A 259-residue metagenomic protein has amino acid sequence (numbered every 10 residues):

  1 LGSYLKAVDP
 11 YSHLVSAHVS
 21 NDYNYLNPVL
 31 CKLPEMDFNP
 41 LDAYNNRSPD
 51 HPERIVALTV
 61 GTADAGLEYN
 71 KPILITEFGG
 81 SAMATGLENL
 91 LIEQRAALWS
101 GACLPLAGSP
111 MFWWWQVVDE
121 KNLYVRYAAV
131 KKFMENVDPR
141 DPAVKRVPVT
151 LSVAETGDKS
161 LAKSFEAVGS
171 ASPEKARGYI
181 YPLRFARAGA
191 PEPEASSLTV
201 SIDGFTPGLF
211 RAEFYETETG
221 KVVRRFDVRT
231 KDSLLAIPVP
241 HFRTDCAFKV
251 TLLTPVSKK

Functional and structural regions predicted by a protein language model:
L1-V125: Extracellular glycoside hydrolase catalytic/binding regions
I73-I75, S81-M83, I92-F226, P240-K259: Aromatic- and carboxylate-lined catalytic core of secreted/periplasmic carbohydrate-active enzymes
V228-K231: Structured interaction patches on ligand/partner-binding surfaces of diverse proteins
S233-L235: Short strand-edge motifs at loop-to-beta-strand transitions and within beta-strands of extracellular beta-rich domains
